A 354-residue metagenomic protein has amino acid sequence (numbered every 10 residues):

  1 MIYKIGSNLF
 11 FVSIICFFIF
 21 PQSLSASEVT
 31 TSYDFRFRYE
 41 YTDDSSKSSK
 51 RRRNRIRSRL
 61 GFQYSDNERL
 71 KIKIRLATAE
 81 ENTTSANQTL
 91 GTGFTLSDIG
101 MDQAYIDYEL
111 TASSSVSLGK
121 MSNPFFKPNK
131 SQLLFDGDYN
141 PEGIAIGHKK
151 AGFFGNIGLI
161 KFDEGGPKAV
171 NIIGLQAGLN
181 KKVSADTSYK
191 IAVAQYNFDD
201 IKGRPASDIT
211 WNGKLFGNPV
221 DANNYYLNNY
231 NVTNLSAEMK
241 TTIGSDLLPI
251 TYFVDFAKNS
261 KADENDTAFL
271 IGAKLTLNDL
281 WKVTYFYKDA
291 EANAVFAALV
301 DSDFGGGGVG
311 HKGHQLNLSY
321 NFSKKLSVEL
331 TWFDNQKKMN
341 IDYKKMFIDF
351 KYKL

Functional and structural regions predicted by a protein language model:
I2-S7, C16, Q22-V116, I144-L159 (+4 more regions): Beta-barrel outer-membrane channel/assembly domains of diderm bacteria
Y39, P124, E291-A292: Active-site/binding-pocket entry motifs
D44-S48, Q88-T92, N129-L133, F162-G165 (+2 more regions): Extracellular loop and loop/strand-boundary signature of outer-membrane beta-barrel proteins
L76-T78, K120-S122, D289: A mature extracytoplasmic/lumenal domain signature
D98, L134-D138, A169, A292-F296 (+1 more regions): Short, well-structured alpha-helical patches and their helix-loop capping segments that border functional surfaces
E109-V116, P124, S131-N278, W332 (+1 more regions): Signature for the C-terminal beta-barrel architecture of outer-membrane proteins
R204-N223, K282-N321: Outer membrane beta-barrel transmembrane domains
L275-K282, K353: Structural alpha-beta junctions
